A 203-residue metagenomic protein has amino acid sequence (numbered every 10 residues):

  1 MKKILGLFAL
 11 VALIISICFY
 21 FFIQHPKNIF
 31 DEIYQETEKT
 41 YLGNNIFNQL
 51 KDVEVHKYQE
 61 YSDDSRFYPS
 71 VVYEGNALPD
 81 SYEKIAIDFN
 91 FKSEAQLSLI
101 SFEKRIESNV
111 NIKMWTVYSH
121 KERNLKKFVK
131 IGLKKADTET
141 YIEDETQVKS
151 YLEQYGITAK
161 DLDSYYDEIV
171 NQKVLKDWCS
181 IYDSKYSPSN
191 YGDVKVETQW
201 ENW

Functional and structural regions predicted by a protein language model:
I4-F22: Hydrophobic membrane-insertion alpha-helices, especially the h-region of bacterial N-terminal signal peptides
I17-S108: N-terminal export/targeting and maturation segments
S70-W203: Extracytoplasmic electrostatic interaction patches
